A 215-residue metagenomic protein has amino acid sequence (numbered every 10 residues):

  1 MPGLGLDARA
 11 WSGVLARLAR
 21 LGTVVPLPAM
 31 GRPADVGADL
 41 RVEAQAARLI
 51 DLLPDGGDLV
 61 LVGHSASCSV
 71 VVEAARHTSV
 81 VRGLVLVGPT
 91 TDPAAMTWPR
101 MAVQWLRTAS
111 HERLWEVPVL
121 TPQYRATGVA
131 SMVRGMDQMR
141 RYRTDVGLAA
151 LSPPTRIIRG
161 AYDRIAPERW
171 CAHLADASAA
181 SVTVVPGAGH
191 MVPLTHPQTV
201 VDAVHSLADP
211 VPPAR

Functional and structural regions predicted by a protein language model:
M1-A34: Conserved HGGG/HGGXW glycine-rich cap/lid loop of the alpha/beta-hydrolase fold
E43-L59: Conserved acidic catalytic loop of the alpha/beta-hydrolase fold
G63-V71: Gly/Ala-rich beta-loop-alpha elbow adjacent to hydrolase catalytic centers
V72-E112: Flexible "cap/lid" loop of the alpha/beta hydrolase fold
V117-V146: Hydrophobic, aromatic-rich cap/lid helix
A150-L151, I157-R159, D163: Short beta-strand/loop motif that positions the catalytic acidic residue of the alpha/beta-hydrolase fold
A161-A166, H190: Acidic catalytic loop of the alpha/beta-hydrolase fold
A188-V201: Catalytic histidine-centered segment of alpha/beta-hydrolase-like enzymes
